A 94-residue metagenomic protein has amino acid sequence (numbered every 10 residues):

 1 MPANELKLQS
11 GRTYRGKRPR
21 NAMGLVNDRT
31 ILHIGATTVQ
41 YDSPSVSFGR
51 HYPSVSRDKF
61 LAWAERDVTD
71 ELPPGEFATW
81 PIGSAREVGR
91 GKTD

Functional and structural regions predicted by a protein language model:
M1-K7: Mixed-charge, Lys/Arg-rich low-complexity intrinsically disordered regions
P2, P19, L25-V26, Q40 (+2 more regions): Intrinsically disordered, low-complexity peptide-like regions
K7-L8, H33: Residue-level signal for WD-repeat beta-propeller blades
Q9-P19: Tryptophan-anchored aromatic micro-motifs
G11, D28, G35-A36, D67 (+2 more regions): A detector of low-complexity, intrinsically disordered, Ser/Thr/Gly/Pro/Ala-rich segments
R15, L32, V39-Q40, E71 (+1 more regions): Serine/threonine-rich, low-complexity intrinsically disordered segments
G24-R50: Basic/aromatic-rich interaction segments and small domains that mediate binding to polyanionic partners
S45-D94: Intrinsically disordered, low-complexity, charged/polar segments
